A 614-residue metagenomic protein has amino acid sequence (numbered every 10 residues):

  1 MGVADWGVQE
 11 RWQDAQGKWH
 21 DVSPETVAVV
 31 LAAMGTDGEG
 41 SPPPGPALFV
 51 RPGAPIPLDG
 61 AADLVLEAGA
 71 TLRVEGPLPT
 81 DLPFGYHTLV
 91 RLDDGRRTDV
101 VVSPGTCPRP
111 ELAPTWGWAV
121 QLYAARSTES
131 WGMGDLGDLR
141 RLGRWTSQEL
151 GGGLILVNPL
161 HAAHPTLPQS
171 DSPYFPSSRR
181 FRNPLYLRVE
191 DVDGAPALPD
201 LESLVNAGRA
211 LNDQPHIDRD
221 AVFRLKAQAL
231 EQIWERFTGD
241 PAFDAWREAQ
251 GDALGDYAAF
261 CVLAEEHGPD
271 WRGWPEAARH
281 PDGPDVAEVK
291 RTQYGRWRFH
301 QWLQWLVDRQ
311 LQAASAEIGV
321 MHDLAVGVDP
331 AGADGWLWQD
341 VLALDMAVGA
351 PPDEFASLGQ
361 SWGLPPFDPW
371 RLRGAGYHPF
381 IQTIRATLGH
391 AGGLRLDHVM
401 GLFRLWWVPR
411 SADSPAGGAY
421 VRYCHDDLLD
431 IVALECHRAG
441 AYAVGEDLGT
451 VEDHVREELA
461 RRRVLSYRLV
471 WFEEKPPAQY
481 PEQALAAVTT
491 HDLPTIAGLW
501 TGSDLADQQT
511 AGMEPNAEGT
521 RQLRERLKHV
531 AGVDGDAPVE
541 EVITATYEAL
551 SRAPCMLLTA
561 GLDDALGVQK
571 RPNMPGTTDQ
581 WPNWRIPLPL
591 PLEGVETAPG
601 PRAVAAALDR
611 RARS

Functional and structural regions predicted by a protein language model:
V3, H87, T146, F260 (+5 more regions): Conserved, mostly hydrophobic/aromatic
A28, A32-E39, A47-D59, V65-G69 (+3 more regions): Acidic/aromatic-lined carbohydrate-recognition and catalytic surfaces of CAZymes acting on diverse glycans
W116-V120, G153-V157, V320-H322, L394 (+4 more regions): Hydrophobic faces of well-ordered beta-strands that scaffold small-molecule active sites in alpha/beta enzyme cores
L156-L167, L324-D329, D397-F403, E446-G449 (+1 more regions): Short, solvent-exposed turn/loop segments enriched in Gly/Ser/Thr/Pro and often Arg
P184-L185, E190, P330-H378: Active-site-adjacent "subsite" loops/lids of carbohydrate-active enzymes
G239-A242, D447-Q569: Conserved alpha/beta catalytic core and glycan-binding cleft of carbohydrate-active enzymes
G327, A331-E354, W406-Q509: Active-site-proximal helices and loops of the catalytic beta/alpha 8
L566-P601: Low-complexity, glycine/alanine/valine/leucine- and proline-rich hydrophobic stretches
